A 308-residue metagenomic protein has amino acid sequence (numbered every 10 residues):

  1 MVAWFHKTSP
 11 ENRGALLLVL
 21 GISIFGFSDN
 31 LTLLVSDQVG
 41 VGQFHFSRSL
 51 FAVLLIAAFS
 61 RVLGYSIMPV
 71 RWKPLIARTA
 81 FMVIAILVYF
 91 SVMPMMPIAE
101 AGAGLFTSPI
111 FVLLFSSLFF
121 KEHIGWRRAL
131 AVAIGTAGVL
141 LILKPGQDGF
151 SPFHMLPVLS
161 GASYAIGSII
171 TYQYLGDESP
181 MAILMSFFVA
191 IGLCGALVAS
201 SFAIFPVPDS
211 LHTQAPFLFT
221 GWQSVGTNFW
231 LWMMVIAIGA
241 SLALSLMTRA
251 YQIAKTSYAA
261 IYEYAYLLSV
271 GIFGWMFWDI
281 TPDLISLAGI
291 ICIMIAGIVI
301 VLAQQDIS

Functional and structural regions predicted by a protein language model:
M1-Q43, G149-Q173, S308: Glycine-/small-residue-enriched transmembrane alpha-helix faces in small-molecule transporters and effluxers
V2-W4, A265-S308: C-terminal-most transmembrane helix of multi-pass membrane proteins
N12-L20, Y65-F90, P152-L159, D209-L242: Loop-to-transmembrane-helix transition segments
G14-L17, Q38-I84, S163-I170, F187-A203: Transmembrane alpha-helices of multi-pass small-molecule transport proteins
L33, I56, G149-D209, F219 (+1 more regions): Transmembrane alpha-helical segments that form core, pore/gating elements of small-molecule transporters/exporters
G102-T107, L175-A190, S241-W275: Helix-helix packing/entry segments at the starts of transmembrane helices
S108-L130, L268-L287: C-terminal transmembrane-helix exit sites in multi-pass transporters
R127-K144, S160, I285-Q304: Hydrophobic transmembrane alpha-helices of multi-pass small-molecule transport proteins
